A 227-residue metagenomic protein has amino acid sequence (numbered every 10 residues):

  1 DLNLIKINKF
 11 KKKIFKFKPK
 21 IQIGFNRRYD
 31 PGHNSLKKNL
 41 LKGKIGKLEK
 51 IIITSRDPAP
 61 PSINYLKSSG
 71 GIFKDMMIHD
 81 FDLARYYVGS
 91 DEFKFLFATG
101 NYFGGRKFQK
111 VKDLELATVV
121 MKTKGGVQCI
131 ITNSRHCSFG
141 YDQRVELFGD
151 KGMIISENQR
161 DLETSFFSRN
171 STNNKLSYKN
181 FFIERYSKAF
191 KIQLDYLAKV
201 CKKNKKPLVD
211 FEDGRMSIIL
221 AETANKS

Functional and structural regions predicted by a protein language model:
D1-F25, G43: Beta-strand-loop-alpha-helix segment that lines the small-molecule cofactor/substrate pocket of alpha/beta enzymes
K9, P31, S35-K38, D82-L83 (+3 more regions): Alpha-helical elements of Rossmann-like donor-binding domains used by nucleotide-donor carbohydrate transfer enzymes
F17-I21, K47-E49, G125-Q128: Short, well-ordered coil/turn segments that N-cap beta-strands
P31-I53, A59: Rossmann-like NAD(P)H-binding beta-loop-alpha module
P60-Q128, T132-F139, E212: Rossmann-like dinucleotide-binding domain that binds NAD(P)(H)
Q109, K124-Q193, D210: NAD(P)-dinucleotide binding in Rossmann-like oxidoreductases
Y178, F182, V200-S217: Glycine- and charged-residue-rich phosphate/anionic-cofactor binding loop of Rossmann-like
L220-S227: Short arginine-rich
